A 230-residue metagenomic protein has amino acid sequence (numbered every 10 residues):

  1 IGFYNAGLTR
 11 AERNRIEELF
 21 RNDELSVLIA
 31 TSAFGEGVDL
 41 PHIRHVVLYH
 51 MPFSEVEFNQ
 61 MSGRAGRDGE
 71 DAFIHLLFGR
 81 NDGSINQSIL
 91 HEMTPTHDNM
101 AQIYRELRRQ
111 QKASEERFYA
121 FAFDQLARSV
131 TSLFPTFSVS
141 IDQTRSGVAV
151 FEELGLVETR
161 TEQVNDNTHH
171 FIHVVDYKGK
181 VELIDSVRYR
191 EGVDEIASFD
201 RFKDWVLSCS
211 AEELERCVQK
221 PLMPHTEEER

Functional and structural regions predicted by a protein language model:
G2-S32, V38-R230: C-terminal helicase lobe
